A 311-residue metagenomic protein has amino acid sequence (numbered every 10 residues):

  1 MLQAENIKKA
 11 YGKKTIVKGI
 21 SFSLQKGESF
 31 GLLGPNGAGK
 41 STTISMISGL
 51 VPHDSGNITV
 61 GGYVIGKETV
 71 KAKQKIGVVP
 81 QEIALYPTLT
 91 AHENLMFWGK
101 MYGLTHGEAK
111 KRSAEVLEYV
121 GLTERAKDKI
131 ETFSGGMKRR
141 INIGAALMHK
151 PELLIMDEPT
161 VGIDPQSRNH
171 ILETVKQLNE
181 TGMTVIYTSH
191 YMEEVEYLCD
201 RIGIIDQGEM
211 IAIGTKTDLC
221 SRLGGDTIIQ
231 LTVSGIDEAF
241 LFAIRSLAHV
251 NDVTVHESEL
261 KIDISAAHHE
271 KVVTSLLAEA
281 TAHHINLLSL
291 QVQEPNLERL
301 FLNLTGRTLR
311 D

Functional and structural regions predicted by a protein language model:
M96, K100, G107-R125: Conserved ABC ATPase "signature" region
K129-F133: Conserved ABC ATPase signature
K150: Conserved catalytic motifs of ABC-family nucleotide-binding domains
L154-D157: Catalytic Walker B motif of ABC-type/P-loop ATPase nucleotide-binding domains
L172-S265: ABC transporter nucleotide-binding domain
